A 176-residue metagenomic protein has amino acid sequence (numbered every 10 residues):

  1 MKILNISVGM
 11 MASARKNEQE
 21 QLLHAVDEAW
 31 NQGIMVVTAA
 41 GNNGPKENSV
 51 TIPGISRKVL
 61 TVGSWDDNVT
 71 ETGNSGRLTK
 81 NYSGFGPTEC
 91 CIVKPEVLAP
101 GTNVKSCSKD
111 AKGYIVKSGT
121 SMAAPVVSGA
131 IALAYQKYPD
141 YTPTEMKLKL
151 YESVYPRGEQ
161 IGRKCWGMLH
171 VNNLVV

Functional and structural regions predicted by a protein language model:
M1-K58, E89-I92, D110-A124, G162-R163: Substrate-binding/access-modulating region of protease and related hydrolase catalytic domains
M1-N5, Q136-V176: C-terminal subdomain of the subtilisin-like protease fold in secreted/lumenal serine endopeptidases
N5-V8, W30-G33, A40, G63-D66 (+5 more regions): Sec/Tat-exported extracytoplasmic proteins
K16, W65, N74, K109 (+2 more regions): Short linear functional motifs in flexible/disordered or boundary regions
H24-E28, L60, P125-A132, T144 (+2 more regions): Solvent-exposed, polar/charged alpha-helical surfaces in well-ordered, non-transmembrane soluble domains, broadly
E47-N48, N81-S83, G158: A short, acidic/glycine-rich surface segment
G54-Q136, N173: Extracellular S/T/G-rich loop segment that most often corresponds to the catalytic His/Ser-adjacent loop
